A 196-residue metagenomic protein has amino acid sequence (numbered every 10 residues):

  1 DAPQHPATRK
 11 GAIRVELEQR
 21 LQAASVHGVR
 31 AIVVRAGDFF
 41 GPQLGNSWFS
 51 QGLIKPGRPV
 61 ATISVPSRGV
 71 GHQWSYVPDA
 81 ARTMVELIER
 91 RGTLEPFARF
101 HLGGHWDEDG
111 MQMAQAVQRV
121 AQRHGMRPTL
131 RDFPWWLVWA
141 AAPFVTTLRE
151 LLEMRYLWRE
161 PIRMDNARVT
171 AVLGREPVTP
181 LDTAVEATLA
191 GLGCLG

Functional and structural regions predicted by a protein language model:
D1-A12, S25-H27: Active-site "gating" loop of Rossmann-like NAD(P)-dependent oxidoreductase/epimerase domains
A7-G11, G37-S47, P66-P78, G104-D107: Glycine-rich "substrate-gating" loop/helix at the edge of Rossmann-like oxidoreductase active sites
V15-Q22, R82: Conserved active-site helix of classical SDR/Rossmann-fold NAD(P)-dependent CH-OH oxidoreductases
Q19-Q43: Conserved beta-loop-beta element that borders a ligand/cofactor-binding pocket
V33, W74, D107-G110, R163-M164 (+1 more regions): Short aromatic/basic micro-patch
I54-S75, D79, T83-E86, E95: A conserved pocket-lining segment of Rossmann-fold NAD(P)-dependent short-chain dehydrogenase/reductase
V77, R99, V138-E176: Conserved C-terminal active-site "lid" loop/helix of NAD(P)H-dependent oxidoreductases that clamps the redox cofactor
T83-L151, T179-G196: Mid/C-terminal beta-alpha module of Rossmann-like enzyme folds, strongest in SDR-family dehydrogenases/epimerases
